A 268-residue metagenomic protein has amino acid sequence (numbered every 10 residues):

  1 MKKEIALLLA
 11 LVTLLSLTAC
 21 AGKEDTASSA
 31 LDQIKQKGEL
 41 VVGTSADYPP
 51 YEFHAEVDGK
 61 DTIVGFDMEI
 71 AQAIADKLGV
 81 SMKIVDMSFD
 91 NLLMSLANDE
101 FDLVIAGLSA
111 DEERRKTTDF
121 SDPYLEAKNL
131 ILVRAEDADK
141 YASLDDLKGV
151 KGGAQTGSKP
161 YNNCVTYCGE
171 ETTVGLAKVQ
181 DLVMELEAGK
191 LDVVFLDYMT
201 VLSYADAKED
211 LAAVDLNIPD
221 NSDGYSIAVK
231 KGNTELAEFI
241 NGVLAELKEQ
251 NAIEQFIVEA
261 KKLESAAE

Functional and structural regions predicted by a protein language model:
L15-A19: C-terminal motif of bacterial Sec signal peptides marking the signal peptidase cleavage site
A21-K23, M68-K77, T156-S158, G224-E264: Extended ligand-binding regions for polar small-molecule ligands
D25-G107: Extracytoplasmic small-molecule ligand-binding "clamshell" domains of the periplasmic binding protein/Venus flytrap
D32-Q33, R134-K151: Flexible hinge/capping segments at coil-to-helix
G38-T44, L144-G157, T172: Short loop->beta-strand "edge-of-pocket" segments that line small-molecule binding or catalytic clefts across diverse
A46, E126-A135, Y198, L202-A245 (+1 more regions): Periplasmic-binding protein-like
F66-M68, K83-M94, D139, V174-A188: Short helix-initiation/N-cap motifs at beta->coil->alpha
N91, L108-T117, N163-T166, E187-A188 (+1 more regions): A ligand-binding cleft/hinge motif common to bilobed small-molecule-binding domains
